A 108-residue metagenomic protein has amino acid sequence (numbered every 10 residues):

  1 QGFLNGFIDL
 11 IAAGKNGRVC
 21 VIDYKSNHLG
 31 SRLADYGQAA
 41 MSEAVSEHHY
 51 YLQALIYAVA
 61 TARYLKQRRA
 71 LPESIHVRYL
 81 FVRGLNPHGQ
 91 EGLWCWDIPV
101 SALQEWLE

Functional and structural regions predicted by a protein language model:
Q1-E108: Structural signature of nuclease core domains in nucleic-acid processing machines
